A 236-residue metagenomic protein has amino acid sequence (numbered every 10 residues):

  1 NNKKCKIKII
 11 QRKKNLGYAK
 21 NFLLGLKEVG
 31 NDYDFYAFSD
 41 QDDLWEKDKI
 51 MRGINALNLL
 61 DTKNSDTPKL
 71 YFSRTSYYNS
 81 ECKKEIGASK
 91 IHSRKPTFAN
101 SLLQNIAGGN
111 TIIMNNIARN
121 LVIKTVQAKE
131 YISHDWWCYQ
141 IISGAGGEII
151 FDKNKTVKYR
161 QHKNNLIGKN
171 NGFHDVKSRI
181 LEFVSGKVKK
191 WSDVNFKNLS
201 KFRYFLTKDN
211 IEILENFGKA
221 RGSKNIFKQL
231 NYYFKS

Functional and structural regions predicted by a protein language model:
N1-G172: Nucleotide-sugar donor-binding/catalytic module of glycosyltransferases that assemble extracellular/cell-envelope
Q127, W137, R160-S236: C-terminal subregions of glycosyltransferases and related glycan-biosynthesis enzymes
